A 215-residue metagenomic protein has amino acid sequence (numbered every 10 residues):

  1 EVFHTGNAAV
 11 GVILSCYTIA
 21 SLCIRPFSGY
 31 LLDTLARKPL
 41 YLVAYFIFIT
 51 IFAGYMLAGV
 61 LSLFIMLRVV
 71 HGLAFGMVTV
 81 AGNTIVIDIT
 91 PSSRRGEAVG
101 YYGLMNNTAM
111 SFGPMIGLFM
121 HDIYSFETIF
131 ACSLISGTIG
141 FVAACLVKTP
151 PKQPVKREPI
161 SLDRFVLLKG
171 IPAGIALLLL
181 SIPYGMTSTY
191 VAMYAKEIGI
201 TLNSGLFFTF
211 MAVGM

Functional and structural regions predicted by a protein language model:
H4, A36, L57-S62: Helix-breaking motifs and short loop linkers at transmembrane-helix boundaries and internal kinks in secondary membrane
T18-P26, M110-S111, A212-M215: Residue-level signature of mid-helix packing/kink "hotspots" within the transmembrane helices of 12-pass Major
I24-A36: Helix-to-loop junctions at the C-terminal end of transmembrane segments in multipass secondary transporters
P39-A53, L134: Structural signature of the two symmetry-related core transmembrane helices
S62-V70: Paired small-residue
V69-M105: Cytoplasmic helix-loop-helix junction between adjacent transmembrane helices in 12-TM secondary transporters
I135-Q153: C-terminal membrane-cytosol helix-exit motif in multi-pass small-molecule transporters
T149-I175: Juxtamembrane intracellular "pre-TM" segments in multi-pass secondary transporters
